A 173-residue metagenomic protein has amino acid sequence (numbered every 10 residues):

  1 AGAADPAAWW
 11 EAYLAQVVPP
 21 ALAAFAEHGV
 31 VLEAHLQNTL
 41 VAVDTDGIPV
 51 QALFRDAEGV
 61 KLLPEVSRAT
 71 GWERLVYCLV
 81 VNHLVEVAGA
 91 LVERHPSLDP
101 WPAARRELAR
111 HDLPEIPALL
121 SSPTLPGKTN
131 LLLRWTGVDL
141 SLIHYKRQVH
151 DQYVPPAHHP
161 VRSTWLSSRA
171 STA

Functional and structural regions predicted by a protein language model:
A1-Q16, V43-A173: Nucleotide/phosphate-binding site architecture used for ATP/NTP-dependent chemistry
A4-V41: Conserved kinase catalytic-core segment
